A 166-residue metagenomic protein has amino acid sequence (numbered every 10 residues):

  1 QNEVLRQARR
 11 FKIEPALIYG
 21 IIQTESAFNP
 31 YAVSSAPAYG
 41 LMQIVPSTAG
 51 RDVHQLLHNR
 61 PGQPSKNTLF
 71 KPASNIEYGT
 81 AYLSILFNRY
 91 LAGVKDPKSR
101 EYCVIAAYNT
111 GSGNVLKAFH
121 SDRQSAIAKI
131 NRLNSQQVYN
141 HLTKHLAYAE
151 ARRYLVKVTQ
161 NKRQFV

Functional and structural regions predicted by a protein language model:
Q1-P30, A73, L91-V94: Export/targeting segments at the very N-terminus of extracytoplasmic proteins
R10-E14, S34-S35, Y148-A151: Extracellular/periplasmic catalytic domains that process cell-envelope and extracellular macromolecules
K12-Y31, I44, G79-T80, V104-N109 (+1 more regions): Short, functionally critical alpha-helical segments immediately adjacent to catalytic or ligand/cofactor-binding
P15, S34, P97-E101: Alpha-helix N-cap/helix-initiation sites
S26-S35, R51, T110-D122: Secretory-pathway/luminal and periplasmic proteins that interact with or process carbohydrate-rich
P30, Q43-P46, K71, K117: Generic structural "secondary-structure junction" signal
S34-H58, R123-I127: Short, surface-exposed glycine/acidic/tryptophan-bearing loops
H58-A81, I85-V166: Non-catalytic cell-wall polysaccharide-engagement segments
